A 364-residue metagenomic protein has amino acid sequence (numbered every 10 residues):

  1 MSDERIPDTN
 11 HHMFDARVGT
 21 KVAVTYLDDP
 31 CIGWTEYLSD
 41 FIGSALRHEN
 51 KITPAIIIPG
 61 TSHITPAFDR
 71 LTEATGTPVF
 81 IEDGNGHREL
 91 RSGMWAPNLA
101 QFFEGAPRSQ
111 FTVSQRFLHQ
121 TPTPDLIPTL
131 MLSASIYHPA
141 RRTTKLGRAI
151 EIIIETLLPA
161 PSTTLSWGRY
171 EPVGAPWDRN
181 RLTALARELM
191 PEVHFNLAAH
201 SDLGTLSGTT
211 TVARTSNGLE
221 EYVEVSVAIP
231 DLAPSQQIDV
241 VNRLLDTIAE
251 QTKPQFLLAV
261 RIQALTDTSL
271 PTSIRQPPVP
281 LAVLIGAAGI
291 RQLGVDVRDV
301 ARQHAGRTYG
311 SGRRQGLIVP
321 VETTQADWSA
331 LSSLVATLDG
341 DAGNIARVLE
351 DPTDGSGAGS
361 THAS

Functional and structural regions predicted by a protein language model:
S2-W167, F256-S364: C-terminal interaction module
R141-A282: Acidic, serine/threonine- and glycine-rich low-complexity intrinsically disordered segments that serve as flexible
